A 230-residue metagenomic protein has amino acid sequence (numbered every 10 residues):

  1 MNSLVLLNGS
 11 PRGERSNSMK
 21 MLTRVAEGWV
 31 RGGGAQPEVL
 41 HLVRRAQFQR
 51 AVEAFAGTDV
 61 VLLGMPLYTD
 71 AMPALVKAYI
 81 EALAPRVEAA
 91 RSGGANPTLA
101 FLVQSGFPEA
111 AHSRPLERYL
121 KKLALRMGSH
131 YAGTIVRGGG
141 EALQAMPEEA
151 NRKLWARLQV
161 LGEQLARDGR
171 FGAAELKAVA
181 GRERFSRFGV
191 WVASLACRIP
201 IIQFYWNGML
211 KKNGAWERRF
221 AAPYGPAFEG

Functional and structural regions predicted by a protein language model:
M1-G94, G172-E175, V179-G230: N-terminal beta1-alpha1-beta2 submodule of the flavodoxin-like/Rossmannoid cofactor-binding fold
V25-V30, L83, V87, L120 (+3 more regions): Hydrophobic, Leu/Ile/Phe/Ala-enriched alpha-helical segments that form helix-helix packing faces
D59-G64, K121-A124, W155: Short, electropositive alpha-helical surface patch
L75-Y79, Y119, R157: Alpha-helical scaffold elements adjacent to nucleotide-binding pockets in ATP/GTP-utilizing enzyme cores
T98-K153: Short, glycine-/small-residue-rich phosphate/pyrophosphate-handling segment
T134-I199: A conserved mid-domain beta-alpha-beta active-site/ligand-binding segment of alpha/beta enzyme cores
